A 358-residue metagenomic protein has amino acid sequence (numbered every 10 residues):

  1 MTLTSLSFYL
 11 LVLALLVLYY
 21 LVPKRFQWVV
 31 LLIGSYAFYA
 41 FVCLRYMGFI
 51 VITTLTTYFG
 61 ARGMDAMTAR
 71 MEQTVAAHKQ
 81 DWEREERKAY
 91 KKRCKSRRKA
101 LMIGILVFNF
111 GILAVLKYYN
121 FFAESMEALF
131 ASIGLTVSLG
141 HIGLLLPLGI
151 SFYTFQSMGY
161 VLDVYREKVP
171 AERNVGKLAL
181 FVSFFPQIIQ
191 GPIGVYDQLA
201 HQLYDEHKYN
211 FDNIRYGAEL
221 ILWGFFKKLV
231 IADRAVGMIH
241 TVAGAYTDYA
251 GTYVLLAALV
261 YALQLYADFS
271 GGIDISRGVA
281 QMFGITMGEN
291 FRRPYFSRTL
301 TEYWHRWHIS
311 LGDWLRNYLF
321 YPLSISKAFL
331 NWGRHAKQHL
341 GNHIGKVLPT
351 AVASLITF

Functional and structural regions predicted by a protein language model:
M1-F358: Membrane-embedded transmembrane alpha-helical bundles that form the catalytic cores of multi-pass lipid-modifying
